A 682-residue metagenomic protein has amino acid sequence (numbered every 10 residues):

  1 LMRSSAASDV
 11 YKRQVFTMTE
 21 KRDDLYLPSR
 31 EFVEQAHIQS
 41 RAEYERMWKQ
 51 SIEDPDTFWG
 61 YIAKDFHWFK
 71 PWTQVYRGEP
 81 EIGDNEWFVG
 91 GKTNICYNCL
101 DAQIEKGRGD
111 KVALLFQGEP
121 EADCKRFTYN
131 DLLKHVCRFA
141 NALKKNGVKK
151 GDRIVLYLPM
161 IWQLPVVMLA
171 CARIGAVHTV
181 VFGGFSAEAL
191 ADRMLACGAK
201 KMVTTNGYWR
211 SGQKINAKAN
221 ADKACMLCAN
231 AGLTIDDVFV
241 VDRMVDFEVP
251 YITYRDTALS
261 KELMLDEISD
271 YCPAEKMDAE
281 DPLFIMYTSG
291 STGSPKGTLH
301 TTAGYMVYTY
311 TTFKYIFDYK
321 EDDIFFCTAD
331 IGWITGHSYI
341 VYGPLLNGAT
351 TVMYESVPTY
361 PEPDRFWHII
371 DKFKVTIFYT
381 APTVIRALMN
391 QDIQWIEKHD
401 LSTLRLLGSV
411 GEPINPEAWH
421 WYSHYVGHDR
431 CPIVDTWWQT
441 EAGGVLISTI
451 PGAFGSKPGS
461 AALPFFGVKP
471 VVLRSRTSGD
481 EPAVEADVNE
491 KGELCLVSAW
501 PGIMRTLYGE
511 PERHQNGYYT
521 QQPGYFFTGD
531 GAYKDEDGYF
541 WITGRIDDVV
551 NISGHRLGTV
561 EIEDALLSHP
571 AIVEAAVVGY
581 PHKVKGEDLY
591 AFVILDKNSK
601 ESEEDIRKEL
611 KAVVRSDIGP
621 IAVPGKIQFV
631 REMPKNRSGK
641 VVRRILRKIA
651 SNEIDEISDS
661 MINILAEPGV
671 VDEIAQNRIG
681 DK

Functional and structural regions predicted by a protein language model:
L1-Q14: Single conserved hydrophobic/aromatic residue that forms the stacking wall/gate of nucleotide- or nucleobase-binding
K49, C96-Y97, L114-L169, S186-A191 (+2 more regions): Conserved AMP-binding/adenylate-forming core of the ANL superfamily
D110-V112, I235-V241, D246, I252-Y287 (+3 more regions): Conserved pre-ATP/AMP-binding loop-to-beta segment of ANL
L169, R173-L263, A381-P382: Structural core segment of the AMP-binding/adenylate-forming
V181-G207, A221, D371, F378 (+7 more regions): AMP-binding/adenylate-forming catalytic core of the ANL superfamily
V240, V584, S616-V641, D655-D681: AMP-binding/adenylate-forming catalytic domain of the ANL superfamily
G304-I324, I334-T376, Q391: Conserved AMP-binding/adenylation subdomain of ANL enzymes
Y315, Y354, D371, R405-L407 (+3 more regions): Conserved AMP-binding/adenylate-forming
